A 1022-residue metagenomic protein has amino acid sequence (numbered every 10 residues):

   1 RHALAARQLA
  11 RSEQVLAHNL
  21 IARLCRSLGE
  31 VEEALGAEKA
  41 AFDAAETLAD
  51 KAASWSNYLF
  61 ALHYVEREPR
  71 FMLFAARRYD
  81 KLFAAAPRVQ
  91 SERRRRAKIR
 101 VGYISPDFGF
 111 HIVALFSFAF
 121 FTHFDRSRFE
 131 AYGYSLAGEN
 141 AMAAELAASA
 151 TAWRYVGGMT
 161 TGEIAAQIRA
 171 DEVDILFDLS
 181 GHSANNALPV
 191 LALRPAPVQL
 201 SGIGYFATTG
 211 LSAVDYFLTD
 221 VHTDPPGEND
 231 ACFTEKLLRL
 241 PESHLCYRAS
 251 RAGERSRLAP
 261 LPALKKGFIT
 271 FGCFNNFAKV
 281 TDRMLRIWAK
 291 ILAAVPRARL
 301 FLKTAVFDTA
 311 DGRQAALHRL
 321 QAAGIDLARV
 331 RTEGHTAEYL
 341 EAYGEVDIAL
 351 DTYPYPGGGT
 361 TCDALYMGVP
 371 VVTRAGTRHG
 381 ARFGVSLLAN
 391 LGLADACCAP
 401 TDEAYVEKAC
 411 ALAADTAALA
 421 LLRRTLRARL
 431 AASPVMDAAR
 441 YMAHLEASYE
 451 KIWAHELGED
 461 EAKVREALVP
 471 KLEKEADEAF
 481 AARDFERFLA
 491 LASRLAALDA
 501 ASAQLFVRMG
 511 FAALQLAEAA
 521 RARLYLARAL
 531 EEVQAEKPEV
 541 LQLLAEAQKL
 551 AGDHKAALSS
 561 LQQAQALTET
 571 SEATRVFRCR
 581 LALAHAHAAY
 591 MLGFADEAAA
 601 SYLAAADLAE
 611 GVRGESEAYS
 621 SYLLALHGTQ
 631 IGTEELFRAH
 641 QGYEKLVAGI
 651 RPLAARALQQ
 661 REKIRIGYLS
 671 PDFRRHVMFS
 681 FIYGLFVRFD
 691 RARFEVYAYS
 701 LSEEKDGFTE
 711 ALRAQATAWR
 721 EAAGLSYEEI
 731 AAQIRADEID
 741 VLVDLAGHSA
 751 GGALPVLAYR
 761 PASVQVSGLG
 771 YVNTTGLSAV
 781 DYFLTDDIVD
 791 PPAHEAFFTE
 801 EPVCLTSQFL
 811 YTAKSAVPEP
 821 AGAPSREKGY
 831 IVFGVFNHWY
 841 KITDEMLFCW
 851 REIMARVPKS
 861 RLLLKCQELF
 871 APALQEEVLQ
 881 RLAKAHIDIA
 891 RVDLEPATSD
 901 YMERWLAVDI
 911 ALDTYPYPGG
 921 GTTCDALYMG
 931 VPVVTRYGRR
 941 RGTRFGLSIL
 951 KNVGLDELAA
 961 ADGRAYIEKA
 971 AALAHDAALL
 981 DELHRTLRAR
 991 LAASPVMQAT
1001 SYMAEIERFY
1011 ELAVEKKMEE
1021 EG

Functional and structural regions predicted by a protein language model:
R1-G267, R286, Q314, H318-I348 (+18 more regions): Alpha-helical solenoid repeat scaffolds of the TPR/TPR-like class and their adjacent stem/linker regions that mediate
S105-D107, A137, N275-F277, T304-V306 (+4 more regions): Residue-level signal for short, function-critical loop segments
S135-G138, R299-Q314, S700-E704, R861-E876: Glycosyltransferase donor-sugar binding loop
L264, F271-L302, R826, Y830-L864 (+2 more regions): Long hydrophobic segments that form regular secondary structure
